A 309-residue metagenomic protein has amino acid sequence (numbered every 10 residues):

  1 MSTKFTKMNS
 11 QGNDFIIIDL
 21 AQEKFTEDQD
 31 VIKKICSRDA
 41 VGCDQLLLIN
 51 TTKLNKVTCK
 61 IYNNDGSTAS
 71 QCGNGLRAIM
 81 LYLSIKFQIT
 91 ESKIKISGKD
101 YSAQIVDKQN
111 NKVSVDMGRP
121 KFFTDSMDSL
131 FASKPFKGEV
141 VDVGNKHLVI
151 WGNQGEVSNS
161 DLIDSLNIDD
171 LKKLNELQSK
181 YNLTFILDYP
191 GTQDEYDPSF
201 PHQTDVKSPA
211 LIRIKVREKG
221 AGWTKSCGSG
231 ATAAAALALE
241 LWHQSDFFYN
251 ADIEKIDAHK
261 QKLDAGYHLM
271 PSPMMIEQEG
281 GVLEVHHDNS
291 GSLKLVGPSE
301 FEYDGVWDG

Functional and structural regions predicted by a protein language model:
M1-Q109, V149-G309: A glycine-rich beta-to-alpha transition motif near the start of alpha/beta enzyme domains, typified by
G118: Segments forming oxygen-rich coordination pockets for charged ligands
F122-T124, S129-V143, N289-G309: C-terminal domain-closing interface element
N145-H147: Internal alpha/beta core interface subdomains
